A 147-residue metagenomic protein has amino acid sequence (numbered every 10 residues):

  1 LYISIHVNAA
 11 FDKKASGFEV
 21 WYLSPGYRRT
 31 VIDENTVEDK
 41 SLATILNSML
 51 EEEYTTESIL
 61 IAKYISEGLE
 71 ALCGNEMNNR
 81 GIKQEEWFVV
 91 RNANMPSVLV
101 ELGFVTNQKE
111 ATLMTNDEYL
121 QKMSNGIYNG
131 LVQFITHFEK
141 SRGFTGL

Functional and structural regions predicted by a protein language model:
L1-L147: Active-site-proximal helix/loop segments of hydrolytic enzymes
